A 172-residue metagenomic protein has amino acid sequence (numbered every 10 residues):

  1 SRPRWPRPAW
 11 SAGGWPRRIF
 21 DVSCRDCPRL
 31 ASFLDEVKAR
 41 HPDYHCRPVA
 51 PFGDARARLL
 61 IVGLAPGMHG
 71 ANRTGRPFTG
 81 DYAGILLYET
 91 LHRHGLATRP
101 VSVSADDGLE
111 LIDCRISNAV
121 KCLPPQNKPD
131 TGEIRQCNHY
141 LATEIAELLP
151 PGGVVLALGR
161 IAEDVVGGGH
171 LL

Functional and structural regions predicted by a protein language model:
G13-L172: A polyanion-binding, active-site-adjacent surface
